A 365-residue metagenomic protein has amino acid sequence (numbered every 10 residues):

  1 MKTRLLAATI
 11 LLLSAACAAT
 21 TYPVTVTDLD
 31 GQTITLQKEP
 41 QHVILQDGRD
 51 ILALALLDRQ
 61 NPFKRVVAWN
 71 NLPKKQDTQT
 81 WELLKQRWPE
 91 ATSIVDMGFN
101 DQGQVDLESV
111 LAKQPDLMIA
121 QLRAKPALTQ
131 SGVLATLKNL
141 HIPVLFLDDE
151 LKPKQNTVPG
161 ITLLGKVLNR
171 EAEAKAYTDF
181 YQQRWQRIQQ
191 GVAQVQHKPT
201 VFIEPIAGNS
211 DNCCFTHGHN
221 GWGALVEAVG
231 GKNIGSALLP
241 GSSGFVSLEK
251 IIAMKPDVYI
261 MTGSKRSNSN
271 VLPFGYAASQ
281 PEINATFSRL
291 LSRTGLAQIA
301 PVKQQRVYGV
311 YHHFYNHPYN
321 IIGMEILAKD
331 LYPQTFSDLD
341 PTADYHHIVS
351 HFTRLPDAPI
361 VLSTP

Functional and structural regions predicted by a protein language model:
T3-C17: Gram-negative bacterial Sec-dependent N-terminal signal peptides
A19-P365: N-terminal ligand-binding lobe of clamshell/alpha-beta domains
